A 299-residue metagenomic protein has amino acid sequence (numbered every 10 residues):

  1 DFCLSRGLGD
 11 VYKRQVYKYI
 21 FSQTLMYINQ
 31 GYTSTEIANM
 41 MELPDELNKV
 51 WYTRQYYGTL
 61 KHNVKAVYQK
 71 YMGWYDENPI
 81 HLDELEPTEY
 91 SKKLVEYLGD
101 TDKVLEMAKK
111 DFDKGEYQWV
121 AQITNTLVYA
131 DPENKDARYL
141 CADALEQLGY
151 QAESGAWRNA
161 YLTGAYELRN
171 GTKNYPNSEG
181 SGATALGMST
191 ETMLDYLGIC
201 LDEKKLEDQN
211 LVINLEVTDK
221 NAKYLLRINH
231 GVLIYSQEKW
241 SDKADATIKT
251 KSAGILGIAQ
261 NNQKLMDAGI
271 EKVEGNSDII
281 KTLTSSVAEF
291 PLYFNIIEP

Functional and structural regions predicted by a protein language model:
D1, Y27, D245: Short, flexible active-site loop motifs that bind/organize anionic cofactors or intermediates
D1-L8, Y12: Single conserved hydrophobic/aromatic residue that forms the stacking wall/gate of nucleotide- or nucleobase-binding
S5-R6, I20-A137, D143-Y150, Y161: Hard-cation-handling environments
Y12, Q55, T59, G99 (+3 more regions): Alpha-helix boundary/N-cap detector
M107-K110, E116-Q122, T126-Y129, E133 (+2 more regions): Feature captures hydrophobic
